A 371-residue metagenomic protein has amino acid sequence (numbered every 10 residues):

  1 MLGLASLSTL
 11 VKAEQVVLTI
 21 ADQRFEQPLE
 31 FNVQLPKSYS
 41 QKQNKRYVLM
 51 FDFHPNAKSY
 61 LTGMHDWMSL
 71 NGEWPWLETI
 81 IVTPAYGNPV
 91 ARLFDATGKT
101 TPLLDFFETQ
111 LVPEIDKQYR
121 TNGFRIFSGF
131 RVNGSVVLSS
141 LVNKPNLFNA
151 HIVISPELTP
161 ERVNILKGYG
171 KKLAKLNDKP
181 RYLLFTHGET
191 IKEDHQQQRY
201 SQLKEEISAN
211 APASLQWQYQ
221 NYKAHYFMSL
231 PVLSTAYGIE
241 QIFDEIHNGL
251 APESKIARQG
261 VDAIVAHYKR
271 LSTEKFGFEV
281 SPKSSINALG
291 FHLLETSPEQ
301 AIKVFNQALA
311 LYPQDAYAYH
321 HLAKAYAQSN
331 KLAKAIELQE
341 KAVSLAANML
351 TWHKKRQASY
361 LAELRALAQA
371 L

Functional and structural regions predicted by a protein language model:
M1-L2: Sec-dependent N-terminal signal peptides
S6-S8: N-terminal signal peptide c-region/cleavage motif recognized by signal peptidases
V11: A short acidic/basic microdomain associated with nuclease active sites
E14-S329, L338-A368: Non-catalytic cap/lid and distal C-terminal segments of serine-dependent acyl enzymes
